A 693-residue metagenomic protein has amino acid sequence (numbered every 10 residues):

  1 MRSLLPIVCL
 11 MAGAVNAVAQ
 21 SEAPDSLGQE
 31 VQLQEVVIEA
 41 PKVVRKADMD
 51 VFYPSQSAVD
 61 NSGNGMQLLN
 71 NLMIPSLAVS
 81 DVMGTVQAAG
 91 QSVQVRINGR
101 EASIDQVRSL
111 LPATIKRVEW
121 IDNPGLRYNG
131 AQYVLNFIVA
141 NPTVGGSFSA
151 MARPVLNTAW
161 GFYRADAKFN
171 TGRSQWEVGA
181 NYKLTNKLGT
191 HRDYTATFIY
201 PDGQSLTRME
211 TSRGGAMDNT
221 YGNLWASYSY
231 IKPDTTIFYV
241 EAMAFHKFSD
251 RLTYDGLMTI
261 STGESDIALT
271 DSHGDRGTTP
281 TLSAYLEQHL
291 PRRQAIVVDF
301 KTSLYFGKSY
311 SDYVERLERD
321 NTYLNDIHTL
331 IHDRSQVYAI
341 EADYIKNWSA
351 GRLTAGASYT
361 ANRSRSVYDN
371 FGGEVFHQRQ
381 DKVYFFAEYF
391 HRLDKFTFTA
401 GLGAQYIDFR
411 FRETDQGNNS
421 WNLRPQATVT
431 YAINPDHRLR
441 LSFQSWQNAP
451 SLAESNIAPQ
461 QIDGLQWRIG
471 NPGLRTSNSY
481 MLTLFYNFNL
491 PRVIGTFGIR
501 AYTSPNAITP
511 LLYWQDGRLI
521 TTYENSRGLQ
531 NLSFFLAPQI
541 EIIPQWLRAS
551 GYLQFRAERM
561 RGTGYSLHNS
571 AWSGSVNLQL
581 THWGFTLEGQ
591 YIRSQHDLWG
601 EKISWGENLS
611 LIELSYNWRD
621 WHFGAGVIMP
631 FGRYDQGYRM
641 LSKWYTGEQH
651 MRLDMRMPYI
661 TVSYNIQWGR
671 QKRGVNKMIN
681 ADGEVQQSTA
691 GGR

Functional and structural regions predicted by a protein language model:
M11, A19-Y254, D271-Y305, Y338 (+13 more regions): Membrane-proximal, glycine/serine-rich, low-complexity loop/turn segments characteristic of large bacterial
Q132-A152, Y254-G256, T354-N362, Q380-Q416 (+5 more regions): Surface-exposed extracellular loop regions of Gram-negative outer-membrane beta-barrel proteins
A152-L156, T211-G215, L269-G274, H289 (+8 more regions): Outer-membrane beta-barrel domain signature
D166, L553-M560, W572-T646, H650: C-terminal beta-barrel architecture of Gram-negative outer-membrane proteins
G189-S205, R251-I267, S309-N321, R365-E374 (+8 more regions): Outer-membrane beta-barrel translocator domains and adjoining extracellular loop/strand segments of Gram-negative
V314-T399, D408-E413, T430, L529-Q539 (+2 more regions): Outer-membrane beta-barrel transmembrane domain signature of Gram-negative proteins, especially the mid-to-C-terminal
V337-A339, Y384, N471, R475 (+4 more regions): Outer membrane beta-barrel strand-and-loop segments of large Gram-negative receptors, especially TonB-dependent
